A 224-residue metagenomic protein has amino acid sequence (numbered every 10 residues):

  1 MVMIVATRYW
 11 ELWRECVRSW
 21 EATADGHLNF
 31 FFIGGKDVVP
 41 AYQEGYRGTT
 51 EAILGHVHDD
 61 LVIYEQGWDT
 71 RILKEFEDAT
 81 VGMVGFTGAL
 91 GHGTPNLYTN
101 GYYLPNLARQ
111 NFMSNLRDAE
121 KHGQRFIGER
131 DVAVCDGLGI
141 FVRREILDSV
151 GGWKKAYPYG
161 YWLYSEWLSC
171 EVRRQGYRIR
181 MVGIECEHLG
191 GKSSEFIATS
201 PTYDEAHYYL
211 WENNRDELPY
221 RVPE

Functional and structural regions predicted by a protein language model:
M1-V5, W20, N29-F31: Hydrophobic targeting segments
Y9-A24: Short, well-formed alpha-helical segments that are part of the catalytic scaffolds of diverse glycosyltransferases
Q43-I53: Active-site nucleotide-sugar/metal-binding loop of Leloir-type enzymes
E51, D136-G151: Conserved nucleotide-sugar donor-binding and metal-coordinating catalytic region shared by glycosyltransferases
E51-V62: Short beta-strand-to-loop acidic/aromatic patch adjacent to the donor-nucleotide binding site
G67-L107: Conserved donor NDP-sugar-binding/catalytic core segment of glycosyltransferases
D118-V142: A recurrent flexible, glycine/aromatic-enriched loop bordering the glycosyltransferase active site that acts as
A156-E224: C-terminal catalytic/acceptor-binding lobe
